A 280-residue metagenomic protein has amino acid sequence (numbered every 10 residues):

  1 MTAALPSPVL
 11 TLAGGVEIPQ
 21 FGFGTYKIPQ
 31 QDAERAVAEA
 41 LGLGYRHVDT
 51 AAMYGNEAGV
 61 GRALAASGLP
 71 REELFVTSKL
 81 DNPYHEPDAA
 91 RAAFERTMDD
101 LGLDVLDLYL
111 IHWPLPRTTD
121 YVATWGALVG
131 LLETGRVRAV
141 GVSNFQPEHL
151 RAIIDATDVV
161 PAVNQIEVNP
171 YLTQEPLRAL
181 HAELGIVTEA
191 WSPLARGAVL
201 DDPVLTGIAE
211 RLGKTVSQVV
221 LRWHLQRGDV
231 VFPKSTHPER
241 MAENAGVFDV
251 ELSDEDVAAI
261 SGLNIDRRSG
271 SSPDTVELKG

Functional and structural regions predicted by a protein language model:
M1-L74, A195, L278-G280: N-terminal binding-site loop/beta-alpha segment at the start of enzyme catalytic domains that lines or forms
S7, V37, E57, G61-L64 (+6 more regions): Generic structural signal for well-ordered alpha-helices, preferentially at hydrophobic/aromatic core positions
P19-Q31, K79-D88, P114: Active-site mouth loops of central-metabolism enzymes
I28-L41, E86-L101, E148-R151, L172-T173: Short, acidic/polar
Y45, L103-L106, V137, P161: A structural motif
R71-Y84, D107-P114, V168: A short, structured active-site edge motif that brings together acidic residues
A90-I111, G130-T134, A156, I186: CE4/NodB-like, metal-dependent polysaccharide N-deacetylase domain that modifies extracellular/periplasmic N-acetylated
P114-G280: Beta/alpha (TIM)-barrel catalytic core signal, keyed to glycine-rich beta->alpha loops juxtaposed to Asp/Glu that bind
